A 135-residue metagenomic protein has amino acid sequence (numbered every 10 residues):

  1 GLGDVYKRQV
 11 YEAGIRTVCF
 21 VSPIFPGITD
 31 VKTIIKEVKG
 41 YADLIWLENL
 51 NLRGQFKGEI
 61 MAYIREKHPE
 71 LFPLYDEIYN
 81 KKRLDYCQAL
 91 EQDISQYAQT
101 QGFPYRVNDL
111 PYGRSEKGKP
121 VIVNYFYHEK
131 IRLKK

Functional and structural regions predicted by a protein language model:
G1-Y6: Short, small-residue-biased leader/transition segments that mark boundaries at the very start of proteins
K7-G14, S95-Q99: Surface-exposed amphipathic alpha-helices with a cationic face
V10-T29, K81-K82: Conserved strand-turn element in the central/C-terminal portion of the radical SAM core barrel that lines
G27-K135: Auxiliary Fe-S-binding modules of radical SAM enzymes
